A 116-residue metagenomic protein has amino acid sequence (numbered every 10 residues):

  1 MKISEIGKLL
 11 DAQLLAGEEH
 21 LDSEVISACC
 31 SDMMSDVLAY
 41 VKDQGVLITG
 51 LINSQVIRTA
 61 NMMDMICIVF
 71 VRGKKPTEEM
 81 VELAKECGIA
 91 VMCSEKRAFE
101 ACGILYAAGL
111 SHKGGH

Functional and structural regions predicted by a protein language model:
K2-S4, R97: Short, structural beta-strand-to-alpha-helix junction motif
A12-G17, H112-K113: Short secondary-structure junctions
E19-H20, I26: Histidine/lysine/aspartate-rich catalytic loop segments that bind and position anionic ligands
D22-S23, S31-V46, L51-H116: Feature captures the catalytic cores and cofactor-binding loops of soluble hydro-lyases/lyases that act on carboxylate
